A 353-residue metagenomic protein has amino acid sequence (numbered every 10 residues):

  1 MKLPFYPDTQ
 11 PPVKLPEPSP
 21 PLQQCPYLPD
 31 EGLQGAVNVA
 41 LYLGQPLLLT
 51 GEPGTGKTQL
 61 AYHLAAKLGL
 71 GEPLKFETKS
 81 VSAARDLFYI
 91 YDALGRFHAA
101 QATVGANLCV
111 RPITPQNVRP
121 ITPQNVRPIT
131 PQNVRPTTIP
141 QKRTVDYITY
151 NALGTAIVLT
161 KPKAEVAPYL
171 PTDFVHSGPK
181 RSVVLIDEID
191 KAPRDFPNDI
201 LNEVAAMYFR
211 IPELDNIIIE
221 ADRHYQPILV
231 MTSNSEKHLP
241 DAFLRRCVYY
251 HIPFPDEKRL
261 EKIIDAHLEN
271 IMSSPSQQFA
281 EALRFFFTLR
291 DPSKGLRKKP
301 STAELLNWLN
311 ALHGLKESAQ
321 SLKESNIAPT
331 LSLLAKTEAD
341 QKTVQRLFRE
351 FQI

Functional and structural regions predicted by a protein language model:
M1-T122, T130-I353: C-terminal regulatory/interaction module of P-loop NTP-utilizing enzymes
R127: Catalytic zinc-binding patch centered on the HExxH motif and its immediate surroundings that defines zinc-dependent
